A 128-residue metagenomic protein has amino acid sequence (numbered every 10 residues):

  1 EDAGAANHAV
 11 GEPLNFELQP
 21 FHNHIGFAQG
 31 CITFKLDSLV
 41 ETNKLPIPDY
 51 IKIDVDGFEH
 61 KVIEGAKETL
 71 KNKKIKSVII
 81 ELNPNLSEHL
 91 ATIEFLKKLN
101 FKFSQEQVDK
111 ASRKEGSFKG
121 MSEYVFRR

Functional and structural regions predicted by a protein language model:
E1-S38, T42-N43, M121: Glycine-rich adenosyl-binding loop in Rossmann-like folds that engage adenosine-containing cofactors
S38-R128: Conserved acidic-Pro-Pro-aromatic motif
